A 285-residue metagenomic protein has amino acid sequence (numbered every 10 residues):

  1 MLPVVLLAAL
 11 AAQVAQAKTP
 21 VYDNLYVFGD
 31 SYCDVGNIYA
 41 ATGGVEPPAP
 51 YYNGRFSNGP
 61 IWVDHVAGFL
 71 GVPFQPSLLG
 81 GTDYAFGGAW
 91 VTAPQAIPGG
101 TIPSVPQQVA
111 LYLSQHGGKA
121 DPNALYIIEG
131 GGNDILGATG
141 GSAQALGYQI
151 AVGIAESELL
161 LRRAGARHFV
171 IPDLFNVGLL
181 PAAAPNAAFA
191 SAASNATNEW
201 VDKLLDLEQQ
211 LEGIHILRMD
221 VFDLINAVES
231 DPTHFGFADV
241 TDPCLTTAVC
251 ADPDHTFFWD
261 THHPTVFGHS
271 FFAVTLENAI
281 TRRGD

Functional and structural regions predicted by a protein language model:
P3-D285: Conserved active-site regions of diverse hydrolases
